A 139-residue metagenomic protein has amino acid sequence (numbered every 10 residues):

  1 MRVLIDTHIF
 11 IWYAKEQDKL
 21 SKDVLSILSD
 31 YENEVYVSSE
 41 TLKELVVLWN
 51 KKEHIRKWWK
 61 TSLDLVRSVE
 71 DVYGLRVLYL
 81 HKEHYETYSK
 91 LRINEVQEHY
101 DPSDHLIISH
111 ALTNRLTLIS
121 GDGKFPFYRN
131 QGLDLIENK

Functional and structural regions predicted by a protein language model:
M1, L106-K139: Acidic, PIN/NYN-like endoribonuclease modules and their adjacent C-terminal/linker elements
M1-V37, E53-L65, K139: Short, well-structured N-terminal submotif of metal-dependent ribonuclease cores
D6, E44, D104, D122: Acidic active-site catalytic centers that drive phospho-/nucleotidyl reactions and related ester hydrolyses
I9, T41, H84, I107 (+1 more regions): Alpha-helix capping/helix-boundary segments
A14, V24, W49, R92 (+1 more regions): Short, flexible helix/strand-to-coil boundary loops that buttress conserved ligand/catalytic motifs in alpha/beta
E34, G74-R76, G132-D134: Conserved beta-strand segments of alpha/beta enzyme cores
V46-W49, L112: Short, amphipathic alpha-helical segments that act as regulatory/interfacial helices in nucleotide-processing proteins
V72-G121: Active-site neighborhoods of divalent-metal-dependent phosphate/nucleic-acid chemistry enzymes
